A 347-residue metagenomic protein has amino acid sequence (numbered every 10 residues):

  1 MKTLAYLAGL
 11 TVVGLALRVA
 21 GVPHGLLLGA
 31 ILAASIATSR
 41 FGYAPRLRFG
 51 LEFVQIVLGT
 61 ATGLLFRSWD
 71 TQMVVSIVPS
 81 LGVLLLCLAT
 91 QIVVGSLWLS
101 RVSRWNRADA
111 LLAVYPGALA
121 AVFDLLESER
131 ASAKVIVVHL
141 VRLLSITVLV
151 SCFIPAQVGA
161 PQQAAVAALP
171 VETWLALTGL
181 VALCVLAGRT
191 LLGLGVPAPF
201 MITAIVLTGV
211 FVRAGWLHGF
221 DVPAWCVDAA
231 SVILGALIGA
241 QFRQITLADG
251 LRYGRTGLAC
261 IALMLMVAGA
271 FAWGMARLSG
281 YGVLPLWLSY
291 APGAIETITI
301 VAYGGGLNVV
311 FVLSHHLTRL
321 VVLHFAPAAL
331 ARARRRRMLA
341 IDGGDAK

Functional and structural regions predicted by a protein language model:
M1-A8, R107-D109, A121, R130-K134 (+2 more regions): Intrinsically disordered, low-complexity non-transmembrane regions of multi-pass membrane transporters
M1-G50, V54-D70, Q91, E172-T246 (+1 more regions): Structural signature of multi-pass alpha-helical membrane transport proteins
Y43-A44, L64-I77, V93-N106, W273 (+1 more regions): Transmembrane alpha-helix boundary signature
L47-G59, V78-G82, R104-Y115, I136-V141 (+3 more regions): Cytoplasmic-side transmembrane-helix entry/capping segments in multi-pass membrane proteins
L85-W98, A110, Y115-D124, L143-C152 (+1 more regions): Mid-bilayer segments of alpha-helical transmembrane spans in multi-pass integral membrane proteins that mediate
L99-V141, Y281-H315: Alpha-helical membrane segments and immediately flanking helix-loop junctions that form or couple to the substrate/ion
L143-V181: Long hydrophobic alpha-helical segments that form multi-pass transmembrane helix bundles in integral membrane proteins
L144-S151, V267-F271, M275-K347: C-terminal transmembrane helix pair
